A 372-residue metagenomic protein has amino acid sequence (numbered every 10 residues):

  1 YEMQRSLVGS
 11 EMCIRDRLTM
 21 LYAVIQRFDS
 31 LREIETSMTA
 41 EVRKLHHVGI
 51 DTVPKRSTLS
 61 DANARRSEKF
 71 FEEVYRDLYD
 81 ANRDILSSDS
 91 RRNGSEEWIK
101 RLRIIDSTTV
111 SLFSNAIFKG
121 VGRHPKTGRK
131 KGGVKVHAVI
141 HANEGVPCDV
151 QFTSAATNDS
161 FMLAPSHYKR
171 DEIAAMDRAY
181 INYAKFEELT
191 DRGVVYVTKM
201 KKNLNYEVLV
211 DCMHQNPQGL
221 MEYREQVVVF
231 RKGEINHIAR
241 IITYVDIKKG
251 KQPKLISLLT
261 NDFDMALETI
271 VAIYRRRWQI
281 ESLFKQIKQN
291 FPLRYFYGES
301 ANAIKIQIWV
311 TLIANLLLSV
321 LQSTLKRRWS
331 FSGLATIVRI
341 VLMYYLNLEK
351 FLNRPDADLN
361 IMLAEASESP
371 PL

Functional and structural regions predicted by a protein language model:
Y1-G9, I14: Single conserved hydrophobic/aromatic residue that forms the stacking wall/gate of nucleotide- or nucleobase-binding
T19, I34, V53-L59, L102-V110 (+8 more regions): Short, conserved catalytic/metal-binding motifs centered on acidic residues
S30, E35, V194, K254-L372: Anion-binding and metal-coordination hotspots
S30-V48: DNA-recognition alpha helix
V48-R66: Major-groove recognition helix of helix-turn-helix-like DNA-binding domains
S60-H137: Active-site-proximal, Lys/Arg-enriched surface segment that forms a nucleic-acid-binding/basic interface patch
T127-D171: Electropositive, glycine- and tryptophan-enriched low-complexity nucleic-acid-binding patches
G193-S282, I287, N347: An anionic, glycine-rich sequence signature occurring as long contiguous blocks
